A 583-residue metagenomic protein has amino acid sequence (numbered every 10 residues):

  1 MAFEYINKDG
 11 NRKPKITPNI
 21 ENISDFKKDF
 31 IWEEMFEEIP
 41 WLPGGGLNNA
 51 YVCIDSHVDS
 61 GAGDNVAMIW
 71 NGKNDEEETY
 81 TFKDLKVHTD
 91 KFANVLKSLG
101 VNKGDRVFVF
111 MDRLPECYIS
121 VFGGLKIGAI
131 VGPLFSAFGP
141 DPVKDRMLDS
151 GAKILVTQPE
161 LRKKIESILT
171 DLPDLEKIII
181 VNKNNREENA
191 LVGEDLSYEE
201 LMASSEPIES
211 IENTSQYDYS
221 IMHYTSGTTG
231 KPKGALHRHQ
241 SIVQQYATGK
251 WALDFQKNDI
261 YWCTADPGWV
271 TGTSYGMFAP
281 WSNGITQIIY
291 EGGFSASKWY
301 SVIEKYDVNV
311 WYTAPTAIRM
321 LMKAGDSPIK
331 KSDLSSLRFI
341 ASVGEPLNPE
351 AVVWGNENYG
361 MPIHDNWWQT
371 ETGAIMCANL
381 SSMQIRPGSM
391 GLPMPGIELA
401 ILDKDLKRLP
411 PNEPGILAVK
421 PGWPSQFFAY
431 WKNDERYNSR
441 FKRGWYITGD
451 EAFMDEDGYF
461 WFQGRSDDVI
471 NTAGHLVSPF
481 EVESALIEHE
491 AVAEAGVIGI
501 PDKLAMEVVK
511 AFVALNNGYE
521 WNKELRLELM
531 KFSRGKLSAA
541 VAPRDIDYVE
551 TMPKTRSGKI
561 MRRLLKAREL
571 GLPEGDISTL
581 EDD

Functional and structural regions predicted by a protein language model:
F3-Y5, F122-E200, A314: Structural core segment of the AMP-binding/adenylate-forming
D64-V66, I179-I180, E194-D195, M202-Y224 (+3 more regions): Conserved pre-ATP/AMP-binding loop-to-beta segment of ANL
E78, V95-F138, A265-D266, L476: Conserved AMP-binding/adenylate-forming
E78-K83, S220-Q244: Conserved AMP-binding A3 loop
D141-L148, K153-E160, E304, W311 (+7 more regions): AMP-binding/adenylate-forming catalytic core of the ANL superfamily
L196-E199, V308-T313, M322-I385, E398 (+1 more regions): Gly/Ser/Thr-rich phosphate-binding loop
V243-I260, P267-V310, K323-A324: Conserved AMP-binding/adenylation subdomain of ANL enzymes
P393-G396, K407-S439, H475-V477, P573-E574: Conserved ATP/PPi-binding loop(s) of AMP-dependent carboxylate-activating enzymes
